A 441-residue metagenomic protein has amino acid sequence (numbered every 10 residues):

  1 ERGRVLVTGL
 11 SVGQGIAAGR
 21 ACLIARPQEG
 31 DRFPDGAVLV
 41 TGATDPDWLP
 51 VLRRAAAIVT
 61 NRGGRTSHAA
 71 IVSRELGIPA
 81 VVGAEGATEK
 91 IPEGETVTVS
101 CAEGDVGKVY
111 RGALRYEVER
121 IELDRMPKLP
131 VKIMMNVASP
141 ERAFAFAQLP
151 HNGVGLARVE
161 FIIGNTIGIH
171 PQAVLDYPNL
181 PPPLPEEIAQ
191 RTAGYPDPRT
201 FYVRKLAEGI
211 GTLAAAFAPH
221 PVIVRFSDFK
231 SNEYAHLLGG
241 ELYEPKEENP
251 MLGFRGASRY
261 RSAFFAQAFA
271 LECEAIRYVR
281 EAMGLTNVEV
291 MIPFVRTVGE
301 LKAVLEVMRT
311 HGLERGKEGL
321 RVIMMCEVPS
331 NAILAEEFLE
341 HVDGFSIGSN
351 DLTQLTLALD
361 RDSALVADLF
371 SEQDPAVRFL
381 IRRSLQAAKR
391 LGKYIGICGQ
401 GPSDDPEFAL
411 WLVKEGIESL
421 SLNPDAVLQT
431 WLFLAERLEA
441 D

Functional and structural regions predicted by a protein language model:
E1-A157, F161-P178: Acidic, glycine-rich flexible loop/linker segments
I121-D441: Conserved alpha/beta-domain cores
